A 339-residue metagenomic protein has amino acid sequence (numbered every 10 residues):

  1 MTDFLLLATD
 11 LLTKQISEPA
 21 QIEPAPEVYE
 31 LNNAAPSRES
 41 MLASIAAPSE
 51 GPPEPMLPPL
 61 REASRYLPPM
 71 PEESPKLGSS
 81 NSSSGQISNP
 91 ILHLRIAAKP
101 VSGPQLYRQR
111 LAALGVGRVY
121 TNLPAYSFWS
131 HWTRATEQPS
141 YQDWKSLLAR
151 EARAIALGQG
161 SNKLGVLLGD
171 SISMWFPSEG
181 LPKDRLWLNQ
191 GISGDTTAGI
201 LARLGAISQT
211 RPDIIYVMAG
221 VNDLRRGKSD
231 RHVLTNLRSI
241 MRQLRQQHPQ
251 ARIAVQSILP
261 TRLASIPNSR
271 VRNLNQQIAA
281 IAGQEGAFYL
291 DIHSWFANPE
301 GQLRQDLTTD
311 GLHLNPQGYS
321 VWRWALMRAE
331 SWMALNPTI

Functional and structural regions predicted by a protein language model:
M1-N162, N336-I339: N-terminal secretory targeting modules
L11, R262-I339: Catalytic His-Asp segment of secreted/periplasmic serine-dependent ester chemistry enzymes
L147, L157, S161-S178, S193: Catalytic nucleophile-elbow at a beta strand-turn-alpha helix junction centered on a G-D-S/GDSL motif, marking
L157-N162, L181-P182, S208-T210, G283-Q284: Extracellular/periplasmic catalytic domains that process cell-envelope and extracellular macromolecules
L168, M174-K183, T197-T235, A254 (+1 more regions): Oxyanion-hole/transition-state-stabilizing segment in secreted/luminal serine hydrolases and related acyltransferases
L186-T196: A short beta-strand-loop structural module common to alpha/beta enzyme folds
M218-N222, Q243-R272, F296-P299: Active-site segments of SGNH/GDSL-like serine hydrolases that catalyze O-acetyl group transfer/hydrolysis on lipids
R231-I240, R270-N275: Charged helix-capping and loop-helix junction motifs
